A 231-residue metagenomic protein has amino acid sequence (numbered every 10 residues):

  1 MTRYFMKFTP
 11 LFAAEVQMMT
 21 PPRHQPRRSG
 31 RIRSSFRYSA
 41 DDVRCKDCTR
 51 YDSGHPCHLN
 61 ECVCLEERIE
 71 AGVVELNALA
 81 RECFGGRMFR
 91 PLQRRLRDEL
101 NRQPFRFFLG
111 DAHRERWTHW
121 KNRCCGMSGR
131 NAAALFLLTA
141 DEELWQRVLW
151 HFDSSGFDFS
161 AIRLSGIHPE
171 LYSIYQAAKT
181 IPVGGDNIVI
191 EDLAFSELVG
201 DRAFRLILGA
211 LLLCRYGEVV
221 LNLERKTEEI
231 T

Functional and structural regions predicted by a protein language model:
M1-S165, N187-T231: Extended, charge-biased low-complexity segments that typically form long amphipathic alpha-helices/coiled-coils
R163-Y175: Intrinsically disordered, low-complexity segments enriched in Gly and acidic/Ser/Thr residues that form flexible
P182-D186: GHKL/Bergerat-fold ATPase module
